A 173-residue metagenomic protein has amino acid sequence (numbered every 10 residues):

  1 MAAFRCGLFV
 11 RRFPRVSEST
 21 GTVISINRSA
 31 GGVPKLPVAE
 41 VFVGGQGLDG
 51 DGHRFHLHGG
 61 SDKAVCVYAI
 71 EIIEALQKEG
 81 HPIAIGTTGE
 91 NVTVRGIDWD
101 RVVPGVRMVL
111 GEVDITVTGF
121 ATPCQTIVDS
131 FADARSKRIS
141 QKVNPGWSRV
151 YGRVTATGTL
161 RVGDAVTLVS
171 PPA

Functional and structural regions predicted by a protein language model:
A2-A173: Metal-cofactor-dependent catalytic cores
